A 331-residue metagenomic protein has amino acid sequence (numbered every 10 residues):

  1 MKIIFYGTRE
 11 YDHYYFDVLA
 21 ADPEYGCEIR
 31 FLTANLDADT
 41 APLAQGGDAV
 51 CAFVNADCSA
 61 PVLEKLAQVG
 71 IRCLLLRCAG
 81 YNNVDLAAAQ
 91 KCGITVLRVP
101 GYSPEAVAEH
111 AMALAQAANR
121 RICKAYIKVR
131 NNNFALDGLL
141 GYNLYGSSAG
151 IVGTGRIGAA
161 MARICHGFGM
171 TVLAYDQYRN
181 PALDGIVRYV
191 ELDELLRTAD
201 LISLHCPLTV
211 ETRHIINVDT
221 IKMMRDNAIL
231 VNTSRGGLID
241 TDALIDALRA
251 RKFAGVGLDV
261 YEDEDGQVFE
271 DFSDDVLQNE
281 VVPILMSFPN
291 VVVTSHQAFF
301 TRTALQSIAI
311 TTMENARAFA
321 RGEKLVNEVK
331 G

Functional and structural regions predicted by a protein language model:
M1-L97, N217: An N-terminal-biased, well-structured beta-alpha scaffold segment characteristic of Rossmann-like dinucleotide-binding
P42-L43, E194-L195, T220, I284-L285: Structural alpha-helical scaffold elements that stabilize or flank donor/cofactor-binding regions in carbohydrate
V54-N55, D200, C206-L208, S234-R235 (+1 more regions): Short glycine-/small-residue-rich Rossmann-like dinucleotide-binding loops
C92-S148, A160-R163, G167, Y175: Phosphate-binding beta-alpha-beta segment of Rossmann-like dinucleotide-binding domains, i.e., the NAD(P)
D137-D226: Rossmann-like dinucleotide/phosphate-binding beta-alpha-beta segment
N227, G236-G331: Rossmann-like dinucleotide-binding domain for NAD(H)/NADP(H)
V231: Glycine-rich nucleotide-phosphate-binding loops and adjacent flexible coil segments
